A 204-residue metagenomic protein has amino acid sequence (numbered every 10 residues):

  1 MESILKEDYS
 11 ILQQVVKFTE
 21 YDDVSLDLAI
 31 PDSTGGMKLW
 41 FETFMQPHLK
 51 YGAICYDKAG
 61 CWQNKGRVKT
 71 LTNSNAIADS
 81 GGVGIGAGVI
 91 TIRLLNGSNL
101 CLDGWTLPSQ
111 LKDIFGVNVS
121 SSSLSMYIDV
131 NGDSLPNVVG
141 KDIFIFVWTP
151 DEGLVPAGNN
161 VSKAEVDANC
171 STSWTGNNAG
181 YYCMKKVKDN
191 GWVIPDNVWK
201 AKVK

Functional and structural regions predicted by a protein language model:
E2-L28, T34-M37: Membrane-proximal N-terminal amphipathic helix
G35-K204: Intrinsically disordered, low-complexity regions enriched in Pro/Ser/Thr/Gly and acidic residues
